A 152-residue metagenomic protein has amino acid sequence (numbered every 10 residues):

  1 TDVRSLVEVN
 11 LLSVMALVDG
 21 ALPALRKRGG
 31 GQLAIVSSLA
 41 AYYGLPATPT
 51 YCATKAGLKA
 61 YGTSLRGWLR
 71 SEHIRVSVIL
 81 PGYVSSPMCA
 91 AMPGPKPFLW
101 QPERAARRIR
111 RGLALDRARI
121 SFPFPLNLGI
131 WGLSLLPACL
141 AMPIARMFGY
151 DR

Functional and structural regions predicted by a protein language model:
T1-S5: Substrate-binding pocket helix/loop in short-chain dehydrogenase/reductase
V18, T54: Active-site helix of classical SDR
S38: Residue(s) in the substrate-gating loop at a strand-loop-helix junction that position the organic substrate next
Y43, S64-R75: Active-site-adjacent segment of SDR/Rossmann-fold oxidoreductases
L45-P49: Active-site loop immediately N-terminal to the catalytic Tyr-X3-Lys motif of short-chain dehydrogenase/reductase
V78, G94-G129: C-terminal helical subdomain
P81-A91, P95: Short, flexible catalytic-loop segment of classical short-chain dehydrogenase/reductase
